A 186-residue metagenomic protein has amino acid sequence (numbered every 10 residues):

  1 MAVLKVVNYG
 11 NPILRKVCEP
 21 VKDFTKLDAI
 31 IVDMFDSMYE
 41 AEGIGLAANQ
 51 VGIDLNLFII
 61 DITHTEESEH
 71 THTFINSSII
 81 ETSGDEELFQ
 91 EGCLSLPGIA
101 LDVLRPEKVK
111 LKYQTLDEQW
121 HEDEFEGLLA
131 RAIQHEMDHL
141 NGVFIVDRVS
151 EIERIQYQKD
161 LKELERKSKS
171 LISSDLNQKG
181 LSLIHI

Functional and structural regions predicted by a protein language model:
M1-L183: Positively charged
